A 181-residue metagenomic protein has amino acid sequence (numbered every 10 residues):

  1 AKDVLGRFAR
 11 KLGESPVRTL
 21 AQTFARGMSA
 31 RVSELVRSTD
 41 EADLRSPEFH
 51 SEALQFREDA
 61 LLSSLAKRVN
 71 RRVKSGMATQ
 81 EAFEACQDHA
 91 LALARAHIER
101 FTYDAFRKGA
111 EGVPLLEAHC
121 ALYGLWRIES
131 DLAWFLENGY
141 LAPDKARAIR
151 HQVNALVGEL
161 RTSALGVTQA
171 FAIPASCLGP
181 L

Functional and structural regions predicted by a protein language model:
A1-L181: Flavin-dependent oxidoreductase catalytic core characteristic of acyl-CoA dehydrogenase/oxidase-like enzymes
